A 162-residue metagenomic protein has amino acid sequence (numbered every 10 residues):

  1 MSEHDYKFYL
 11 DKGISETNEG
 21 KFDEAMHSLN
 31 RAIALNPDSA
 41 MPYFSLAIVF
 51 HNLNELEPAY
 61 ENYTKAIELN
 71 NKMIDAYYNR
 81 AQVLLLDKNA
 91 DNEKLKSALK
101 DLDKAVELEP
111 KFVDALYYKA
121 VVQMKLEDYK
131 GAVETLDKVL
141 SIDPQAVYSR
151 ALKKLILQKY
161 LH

Functional and structural regions predicted by a protein language model:
M1-H4, V133-T135, L140-H162: Terminal, low-structured helical/coil segments at or just beyond the last alpha-helical repeat
H4-L35, I48, N52: Alpha-helical segment of the N-proximal tetratricopeptide repeat
E19-S28, N52-K65, D87-K104, L126-K138 (+1 more regions): Structural signature of tandem alpha-helical TPR/SEL1-like repeats, specifically the intra-repeat loop/turn
